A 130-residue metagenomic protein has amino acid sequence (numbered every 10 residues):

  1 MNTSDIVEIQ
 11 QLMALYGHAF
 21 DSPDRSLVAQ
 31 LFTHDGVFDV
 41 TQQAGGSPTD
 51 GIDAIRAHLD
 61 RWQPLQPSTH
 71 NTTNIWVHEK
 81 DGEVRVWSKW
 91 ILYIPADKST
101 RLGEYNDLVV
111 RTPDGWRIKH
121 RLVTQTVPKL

Functional and structural regions predicted by a protein language model:
M1-S26, Q30-H34: Short, low-complexity N-terminal intrinsically disordered segments enriched in polar/charged residues
T3, G46-T49, A96: Charge-dense, low-complexity intrinsically disordered segments
L15, A54-A57, E104: Alpha-helical elements of Rossmann-like donor-binding domains used by nucleotide-donor carbohydrate transfer enzymes
F20-S22, A54, N106: Short, flexible micro-motifs
R25-K89: A solvent-exposed, acidic/Ser-Thr-rich amphipathic alpha-helical stretch
D60-L130: A beta-strand edge to alpha-helix "cap/lid" segment located at domain peripheries
